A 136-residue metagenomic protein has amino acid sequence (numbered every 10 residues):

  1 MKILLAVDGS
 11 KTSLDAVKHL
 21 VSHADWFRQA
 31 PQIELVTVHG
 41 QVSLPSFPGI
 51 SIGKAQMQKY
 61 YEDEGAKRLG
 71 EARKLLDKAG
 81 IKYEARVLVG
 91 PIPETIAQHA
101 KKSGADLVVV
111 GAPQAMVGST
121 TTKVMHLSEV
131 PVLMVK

Functional and structural regions predicted by a protein language model:
M1-I52: Small/aliphatic-rich secondary-structure junction motif
V21, A66, G70-D77: Class I S-adenosyl-L-methionine
E34-V36, E84-L88, L133: General small-molecule cofactor/ligand-binding pocket signal
K54-K67: A short acidic, glycine-rich active-site loop that binds or catalyzes chemistry on phosphate/adenosine moieties
K74-V108: Structural beta-alpha unit
L107-L127: Glycine-rich, Arg-bearing micro-motifs that act as flexible, cationic patches
V130-K136: Short, flexible loop segments at boundaries between secondary-structure elements
